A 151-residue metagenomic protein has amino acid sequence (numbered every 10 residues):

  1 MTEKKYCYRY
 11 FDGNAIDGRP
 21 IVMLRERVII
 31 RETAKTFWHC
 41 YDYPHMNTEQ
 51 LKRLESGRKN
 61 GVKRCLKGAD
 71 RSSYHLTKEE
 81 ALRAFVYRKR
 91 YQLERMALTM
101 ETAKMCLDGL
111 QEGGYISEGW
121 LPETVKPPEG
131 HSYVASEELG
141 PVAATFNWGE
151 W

Functional and structural regions predicted by a protein language model:
K4-P20, A34-R71: Short aromatic-glycine-(Arg/Gly/Cys) micro-motifs in beta-strand/loop hairpins
Y6-Y10, Y41-Y43, Y74, Y87 (+4 more regions): Sequence-level detector for tyrosine residue identity
G18-V28: Short coil-to-beta-strand transition motifs
I30-E32: Short beta-strand micro-motifs enriched in acidic
T36, Y41, F85-Y87, A97 (+2 more regions): Generic alpha-helix signal with a bias toward terminal, lower-confidence helices and secondary-structure junctions
M46-A97, E101-T102: Intrinsically disordered, low-complexity, charged/polar segments
M105-W151: A cross-kingdom feature marking charged/low-complexity
